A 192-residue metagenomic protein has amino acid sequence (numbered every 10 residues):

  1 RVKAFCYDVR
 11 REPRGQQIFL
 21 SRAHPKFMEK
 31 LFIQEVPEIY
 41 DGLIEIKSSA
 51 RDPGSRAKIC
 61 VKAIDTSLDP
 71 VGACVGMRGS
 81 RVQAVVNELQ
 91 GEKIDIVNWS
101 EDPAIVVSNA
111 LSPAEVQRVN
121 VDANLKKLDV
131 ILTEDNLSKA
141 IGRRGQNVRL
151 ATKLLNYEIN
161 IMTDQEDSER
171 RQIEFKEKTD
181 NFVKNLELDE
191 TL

Functional and structural regions predicted by a protein language model:
R1-L192: RNA-contacting regions in translation and RNA-metabolism proteins, encompassing KH/S1 modules where present
